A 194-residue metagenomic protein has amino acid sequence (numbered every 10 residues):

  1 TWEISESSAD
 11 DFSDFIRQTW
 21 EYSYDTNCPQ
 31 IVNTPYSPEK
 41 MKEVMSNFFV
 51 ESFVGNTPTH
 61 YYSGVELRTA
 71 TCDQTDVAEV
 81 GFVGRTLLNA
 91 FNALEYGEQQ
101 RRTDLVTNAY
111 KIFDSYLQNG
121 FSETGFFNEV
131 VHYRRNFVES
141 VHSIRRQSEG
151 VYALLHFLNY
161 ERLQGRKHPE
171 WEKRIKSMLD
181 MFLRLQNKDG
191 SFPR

Functional and structural regions predicted by a protein language model:
W2-D10: Short, hydrophobic/aromatic-enriched beta-strand segments in well-ordered soluble domains
E3, L87-T103, E149-K167, R194: Well-ordered alpha-helical scaffold segments within catalytic/enzyme domains
A9-G81, T107-V131, K176, M181-F182 (+1 more regions): Low-complexity, Ser/Thr/Pro/Gly-enriched N-terminal "stalk/linker" regions
R68-L87, Y133-E149, S191-R194: Solvent-exposed loop and edge beta-strand segments that line ligand/cofactor-binding and catalytic clefts
N89, T107, K173: Replace "anionic and nucleotidyl ligands
Y96-T124, H142, L158-E161, R166-E170: N-terminal catalytic cores of secreted or lumenal carbohydrate-active enzymes
R134-V138, H156-R194: Active-site lining segments of carbohydrate-active enzymes
